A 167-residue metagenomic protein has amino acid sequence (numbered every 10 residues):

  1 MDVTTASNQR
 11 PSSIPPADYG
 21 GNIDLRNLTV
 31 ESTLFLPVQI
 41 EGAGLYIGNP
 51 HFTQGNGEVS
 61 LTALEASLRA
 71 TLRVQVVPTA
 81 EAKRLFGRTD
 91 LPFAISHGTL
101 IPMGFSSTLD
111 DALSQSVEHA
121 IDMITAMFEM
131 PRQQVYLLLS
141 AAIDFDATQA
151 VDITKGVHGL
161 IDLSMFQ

Functional and structural regions predicted by a protein language model:
M1-R84, S96, E118, T125 (+2 more regions): Glycine-rich anion/phosphate-binding loop at the beta-strand->alpha-helix junction
F35, I101-M103, H158: Ordered hydrophobic segments in well-structured contexts
F35, T108-L109: Helix-biased "structured C-terminal domain" signature
E41-G42, T79, T108, S164-F166: Short, glycine-/Ser/Thr-/acidic-enriched flexible segments
T89-S107, V117-A120: Extended amphipathic ligand-handling, pore-lining, and cofactor/metal-binding catalytic surfaces
I153-Q167: Long, compositionally biased
